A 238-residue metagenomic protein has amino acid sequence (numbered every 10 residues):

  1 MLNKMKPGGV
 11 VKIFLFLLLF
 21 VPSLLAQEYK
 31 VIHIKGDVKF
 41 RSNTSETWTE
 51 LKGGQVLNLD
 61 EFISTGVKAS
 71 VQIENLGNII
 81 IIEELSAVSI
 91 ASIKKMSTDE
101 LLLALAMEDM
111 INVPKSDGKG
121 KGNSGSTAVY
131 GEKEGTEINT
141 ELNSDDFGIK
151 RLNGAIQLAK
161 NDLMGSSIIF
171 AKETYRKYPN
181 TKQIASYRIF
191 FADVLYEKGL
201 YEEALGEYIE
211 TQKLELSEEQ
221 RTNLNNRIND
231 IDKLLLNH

Functional and structural regions predicted by a protein language model:
Q27-E46, G66-A69, N78, E84-S86 (+1 more regions): Glycine- and acidic-residue-biased ligand/ion/polar-headgroup-sensing regions
G131-R151, R176-N180: TPR-adjacent "capping" and linker segments in tetratricopeptide-repeat scaffold/adaptor proteins
D146, L163, Q183, Q220-N223 (+1 more regions): Structural signature of alpha-solenoid helical repeat junctions
K177-K182, T211-N223: Short solvent-exposed coil/turn linkers within tandem alpha-helical repeat scaffolds
